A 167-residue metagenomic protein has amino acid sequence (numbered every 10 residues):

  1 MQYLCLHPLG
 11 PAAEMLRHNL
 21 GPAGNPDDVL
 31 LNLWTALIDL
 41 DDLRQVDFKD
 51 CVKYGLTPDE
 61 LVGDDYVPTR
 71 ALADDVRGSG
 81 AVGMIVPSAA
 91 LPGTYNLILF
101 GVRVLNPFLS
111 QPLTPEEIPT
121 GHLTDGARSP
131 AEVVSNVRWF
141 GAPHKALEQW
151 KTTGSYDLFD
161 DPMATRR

Functional and structural regions predicted by a protein language model:
M1-P22: Extended catalytic/binding region for NAD+/ADP-ribose chemistry, centered on the ART fold
H18-R167: Active-site and NAD+-binding cores of ADP-ribose-processing enzymes
